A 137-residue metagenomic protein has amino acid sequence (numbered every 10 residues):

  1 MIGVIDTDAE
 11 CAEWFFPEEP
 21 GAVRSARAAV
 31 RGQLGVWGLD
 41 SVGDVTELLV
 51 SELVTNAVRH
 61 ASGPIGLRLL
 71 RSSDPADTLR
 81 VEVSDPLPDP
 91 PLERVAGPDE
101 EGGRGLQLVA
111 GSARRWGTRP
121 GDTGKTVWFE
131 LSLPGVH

Functional and structural regions predicted by a protein language model:
M1-E13, V58-H137: Conserved beta-strand-loop-beta-strand hairpin that lines the nucleotide-binding pocket of ATP/GTP-utilizing enzymes
E13-A28: STAS-typified acidic loop motif
P20-V23, G43, R80, L106: Short, structured helix-loop boundary elements
R24-S51: Conserved short strand/loop->alpha-helix "switch" segment adjacent to the catalytic nucleotide/phosphoryl-transfer site
L34, L48-L49, L53, L79 (+1 more regions): Generic leucine side-chain signal with a strong bias for well-ordered alpha-helical environments
V45-G63: Histidine-centered phosphotransfer motif of kinases
